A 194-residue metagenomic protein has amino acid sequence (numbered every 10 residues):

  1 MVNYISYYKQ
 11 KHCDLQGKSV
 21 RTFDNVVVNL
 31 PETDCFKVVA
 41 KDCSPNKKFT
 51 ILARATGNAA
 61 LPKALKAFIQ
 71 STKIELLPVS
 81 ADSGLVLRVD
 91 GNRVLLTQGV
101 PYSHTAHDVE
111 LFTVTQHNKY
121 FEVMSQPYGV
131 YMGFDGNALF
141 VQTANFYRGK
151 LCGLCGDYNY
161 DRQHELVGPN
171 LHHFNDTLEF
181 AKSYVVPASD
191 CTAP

Functional and structural regions predicted by a protein language model:
M1-P194: Extracellular/secreted glycoprotein ectodomains characterized by long, lumenal stretches of O-glycosylated
